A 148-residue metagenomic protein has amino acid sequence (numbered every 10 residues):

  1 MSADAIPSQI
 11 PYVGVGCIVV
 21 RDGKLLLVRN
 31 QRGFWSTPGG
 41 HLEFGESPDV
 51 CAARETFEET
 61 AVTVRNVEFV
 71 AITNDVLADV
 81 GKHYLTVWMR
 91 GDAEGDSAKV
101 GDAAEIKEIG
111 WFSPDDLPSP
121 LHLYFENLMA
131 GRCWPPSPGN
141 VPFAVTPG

Functional and structural regions predicted by a protein language model:
M1-G16: Acidic, metal-coordinating catalytic segment for phosphate/diphosphate chemistry, firing primarily on the Nudix
V13-V15, G23, L85-V87, K107: Change "...and in nucleic-acid phosphodiester-cleaving endonucleases..." to "...and in nucleic-acid processing enzymes
V15-C17, F69, M89-G91: A structural signal for short, well-ordered beta-strand segments
R21-E58: Conserved Nudix-box catalytic region and its N-terminal flanking loop in Nudix hydrolases and closely related
N30, F34-W35, A103-G148: Nudix hydrolase/Nudix homology domain
T63-A71: A short coil-to-beta-strand element that immediately follows conserved catalytic motifs
D75-K99, F125-L128, R132-P136: Active-site-adjacent beta-strand/loop module that shapes the phosphate/pyrophosphate-binding cleft
